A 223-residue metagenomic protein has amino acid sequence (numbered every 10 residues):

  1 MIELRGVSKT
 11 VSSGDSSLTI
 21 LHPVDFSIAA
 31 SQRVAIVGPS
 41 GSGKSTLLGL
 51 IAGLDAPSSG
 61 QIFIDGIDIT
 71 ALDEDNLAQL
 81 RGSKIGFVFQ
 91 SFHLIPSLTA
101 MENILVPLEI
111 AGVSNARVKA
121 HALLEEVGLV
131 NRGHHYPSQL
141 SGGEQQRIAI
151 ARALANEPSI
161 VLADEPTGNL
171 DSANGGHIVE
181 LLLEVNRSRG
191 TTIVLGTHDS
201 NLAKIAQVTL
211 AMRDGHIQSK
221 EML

Functional and structural regions predicted by a protein language model:
I2-M212: ABC family nucleotide-binding domain
A111, M222-L223: Short hydrophobic/aromatic patches at helix-to-coil boundaries
T209-M222: H-loop (His-switch) and adjacent beta-strand-loop-beta switch element of ABC-type ATPase nucleotide-binding domains
